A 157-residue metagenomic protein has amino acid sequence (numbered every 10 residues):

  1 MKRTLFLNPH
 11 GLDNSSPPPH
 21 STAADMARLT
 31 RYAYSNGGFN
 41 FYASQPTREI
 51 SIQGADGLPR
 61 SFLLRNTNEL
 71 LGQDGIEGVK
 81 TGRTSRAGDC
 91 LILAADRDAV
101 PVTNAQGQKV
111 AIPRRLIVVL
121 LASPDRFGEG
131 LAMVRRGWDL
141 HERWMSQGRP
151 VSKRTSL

Functional and structural regions predicted by a protein language model:
M1-L157: Penicillin-recognizing serine hydrolase domain
